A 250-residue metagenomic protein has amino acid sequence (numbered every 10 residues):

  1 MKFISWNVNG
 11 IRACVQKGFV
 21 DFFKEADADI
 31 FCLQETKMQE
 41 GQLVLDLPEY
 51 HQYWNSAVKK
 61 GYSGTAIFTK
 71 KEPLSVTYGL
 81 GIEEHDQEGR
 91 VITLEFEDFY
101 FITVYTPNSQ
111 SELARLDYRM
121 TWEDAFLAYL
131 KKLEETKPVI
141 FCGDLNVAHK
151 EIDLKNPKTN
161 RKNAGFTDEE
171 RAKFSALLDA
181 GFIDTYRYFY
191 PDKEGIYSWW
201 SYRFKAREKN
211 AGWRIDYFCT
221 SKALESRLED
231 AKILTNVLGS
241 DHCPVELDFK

Functional and structural regions predicted by a protein language model:
M1-L47, H51, A57-S63, A176-L177: N-terminal, active-site-proximal structural segment of metallo-dependent hydrolase catalytic domains
M1-N9, D98-Q110, C142: Active-site-proximal beta-strand elements of phosphoester/diester hydrolases
N7, F23-G41, F101, L130-E151 (+4 more regions): Active-site beta-strand/loop signature of hydrolases that rely on acidic residues for catalysis
K37, L43-S109: Structured beta-strand-rich core segments of catalytic domains in phosphoester-bond hydrolases
H51, A125-A211, I215: Metal-dependent phosphoesterases centered on the DNase I-like endonuclease/exonuclease/phosphatase
K60-S75, I196, F204-S226: Conserved beta strand-loop-helix elements of the APE1-like EEP
K70, L94-E97, S221-K222, L247-K250: Active-site beta-strand termini and strand-to-loop segments that position acidic
G81-I82, P107-E123, K158-K162: Surface-exposed cleft-lining segments at the edges of enzyme active sites
